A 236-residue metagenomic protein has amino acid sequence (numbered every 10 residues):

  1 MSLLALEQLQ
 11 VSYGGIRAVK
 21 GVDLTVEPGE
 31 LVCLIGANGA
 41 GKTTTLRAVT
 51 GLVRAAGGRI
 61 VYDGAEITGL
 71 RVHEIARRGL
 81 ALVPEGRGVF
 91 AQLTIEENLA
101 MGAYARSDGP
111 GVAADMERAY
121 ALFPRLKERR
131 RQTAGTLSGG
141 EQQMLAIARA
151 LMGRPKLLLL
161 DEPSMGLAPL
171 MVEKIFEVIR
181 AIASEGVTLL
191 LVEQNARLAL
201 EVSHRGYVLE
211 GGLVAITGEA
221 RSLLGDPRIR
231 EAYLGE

Functional and structural regions predicted by a protein language model:
G14, L70, I95-A114, L122-K127 (+2 more regions): ABC-type ATPase nucleotide-binding domains, specifically the catalytic core motifs of the NBD
I35-A37: The feature captures the beta-strand-to-loop junction immediately N-terminal to the Walker
T50: Helix-to-loop junction immediately C-terminal to a conserved catalytic motif
G58-I67, R78, G111-M116, G218: Conserved ABC transporter NBD signature motif
T133-L137, E141: Conserved ABC ATPase signature
A150-L151: ABC ATPase C-loop
R154: Conserved catalytic motifs of ABC-family nucleotide-binding domains
